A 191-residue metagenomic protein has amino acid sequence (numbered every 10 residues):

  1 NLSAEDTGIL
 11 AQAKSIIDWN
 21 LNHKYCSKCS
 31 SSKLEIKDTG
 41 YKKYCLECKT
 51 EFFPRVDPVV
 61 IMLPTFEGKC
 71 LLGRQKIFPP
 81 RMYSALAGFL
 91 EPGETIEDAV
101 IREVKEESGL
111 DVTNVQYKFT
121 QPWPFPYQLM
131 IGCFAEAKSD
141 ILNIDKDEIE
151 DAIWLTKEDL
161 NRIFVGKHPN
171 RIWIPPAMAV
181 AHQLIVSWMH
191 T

Functional and structural regions predicted by a protein language model:
N1-H23, L34, P79-Y83, K146-T191: Nudix hydrolase/Nudix homology domain
K24, K42-S84, D111-V112, A135: N-terminal strand-loop-strand
S31-E35, F53: Short functional micro-motifs and their immediate structural scaffolds
I36-Y41: Short linker/helix segments within small regulatory modules
T50-F53, Q121-M130, I141: Acidic pyrophosphate-coordinating catalytic loop
L71, E91, N161: Nucleotide phosphate-binding site architecture
S84-F119, C133, S139-I141: The catalytic Nudix box helix
L129-A152: Non-heme Fe(II)/2-oxoglutarate
